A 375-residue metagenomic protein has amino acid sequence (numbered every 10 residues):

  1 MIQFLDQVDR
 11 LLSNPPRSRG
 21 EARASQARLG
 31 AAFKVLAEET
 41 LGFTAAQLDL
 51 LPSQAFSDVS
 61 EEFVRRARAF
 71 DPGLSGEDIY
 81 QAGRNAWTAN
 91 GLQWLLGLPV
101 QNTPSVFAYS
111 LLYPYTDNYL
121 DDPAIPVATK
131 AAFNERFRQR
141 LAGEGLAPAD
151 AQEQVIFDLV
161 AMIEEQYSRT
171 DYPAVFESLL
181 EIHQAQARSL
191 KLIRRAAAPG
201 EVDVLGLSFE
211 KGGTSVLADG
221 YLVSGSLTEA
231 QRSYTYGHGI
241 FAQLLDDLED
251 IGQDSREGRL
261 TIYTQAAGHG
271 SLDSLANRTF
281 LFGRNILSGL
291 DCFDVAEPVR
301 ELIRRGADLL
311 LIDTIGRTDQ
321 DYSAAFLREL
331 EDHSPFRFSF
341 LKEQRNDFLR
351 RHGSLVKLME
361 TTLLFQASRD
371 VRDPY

Functional and structural regions predicted by a protein language model:
M1-A55, G91-A142, G220-Y234, H238 (+3 more regions): Acidic, metal/ion-handling microdomains and their immediate structural contexts
Q3, Q7, A24, R28 (+12 more regions): Exposed alpha-helical structural elements
L41, P52, F63, A276-T279: Hydrophobic face of amphipathic alpha-helices
F43, R317-T318: Amphipathic alpha-helical coiled-coil segments
L50, S57-S105, Y109-L112, N118-Y119 (+3 more regions): All-alpha helical catalytic cores of prenyl diphosphate-utilizing isoprenoid enzymes
L112, D150-I163, E201-F209, R256-A267 (+3 more regions): Short, surface-exposed, charge-dense and proline/glycine-enriched linear segments
G145-A174, L272-R317: Primarily interfacial, aromatic-capped hydrophobic alpha-helices that serve as membrane anchors
K211-T214, G239, L302-L311, Y322-D332 (+1 more regions): Alpha-helical transmembrane segments of multi-pass membrane proteins
